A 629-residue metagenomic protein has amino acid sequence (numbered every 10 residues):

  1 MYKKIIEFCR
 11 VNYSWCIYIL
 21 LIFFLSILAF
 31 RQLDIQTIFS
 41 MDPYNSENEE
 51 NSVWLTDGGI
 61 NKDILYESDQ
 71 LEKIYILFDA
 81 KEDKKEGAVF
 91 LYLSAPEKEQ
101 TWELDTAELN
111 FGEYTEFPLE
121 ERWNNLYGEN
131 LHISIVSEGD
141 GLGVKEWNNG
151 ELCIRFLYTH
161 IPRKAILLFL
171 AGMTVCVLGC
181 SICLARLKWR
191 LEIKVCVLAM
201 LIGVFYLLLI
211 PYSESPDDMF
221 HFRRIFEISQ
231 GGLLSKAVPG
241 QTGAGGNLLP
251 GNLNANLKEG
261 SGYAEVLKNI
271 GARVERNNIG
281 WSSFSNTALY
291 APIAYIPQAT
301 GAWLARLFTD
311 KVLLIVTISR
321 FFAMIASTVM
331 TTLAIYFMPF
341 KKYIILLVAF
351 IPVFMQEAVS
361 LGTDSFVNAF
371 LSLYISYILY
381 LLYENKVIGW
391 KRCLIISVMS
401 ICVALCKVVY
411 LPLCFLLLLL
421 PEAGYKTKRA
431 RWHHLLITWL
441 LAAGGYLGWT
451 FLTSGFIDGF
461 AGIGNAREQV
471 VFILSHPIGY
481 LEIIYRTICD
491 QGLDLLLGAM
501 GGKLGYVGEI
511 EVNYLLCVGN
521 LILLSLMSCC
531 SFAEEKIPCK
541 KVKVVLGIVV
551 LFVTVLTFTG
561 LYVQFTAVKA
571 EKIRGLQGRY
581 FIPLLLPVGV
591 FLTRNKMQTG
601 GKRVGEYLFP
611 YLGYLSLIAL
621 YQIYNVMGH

Functional and structural regions predicted by a protein language model:
M1-L33, P162-V204, H434-T438, P538-K540 (+2 more regions): Start-transfer (signal-anchor) and selected internal transmembrane alpha helices of multi-pass inner/ER membrane
L21-S94, A107-N130, S134-M173: Beta-sheet-rich sandwich/jelly-roll-like modules and their strand-loop junctions
L178-C180, T317-F340: Transmembrane-helix motifs of polytopic, lipid-linked glycan transferases
G232-I318: Interfacial juxtamembrane loops and adjacent helix segments that form the catalytic/substrate-binding surfaces
R273, N278, L447-A533: Membrane-lumen/periplasm interface segments of multi-pass, membrane-embedded glycan/lipid transferases
D310-L313, T332-P352: Transmembrane-helix signature of polytopic, membrane-embedded enzymes that assemble or transfer cell-envelope glycans
Q356, R392-V408, L413-L419: Membrane-interface alpha helices of multi-pass inner-membrane proteins
Y377-V387, L411-A443: Perimembrane helix-loop-helix junctions
